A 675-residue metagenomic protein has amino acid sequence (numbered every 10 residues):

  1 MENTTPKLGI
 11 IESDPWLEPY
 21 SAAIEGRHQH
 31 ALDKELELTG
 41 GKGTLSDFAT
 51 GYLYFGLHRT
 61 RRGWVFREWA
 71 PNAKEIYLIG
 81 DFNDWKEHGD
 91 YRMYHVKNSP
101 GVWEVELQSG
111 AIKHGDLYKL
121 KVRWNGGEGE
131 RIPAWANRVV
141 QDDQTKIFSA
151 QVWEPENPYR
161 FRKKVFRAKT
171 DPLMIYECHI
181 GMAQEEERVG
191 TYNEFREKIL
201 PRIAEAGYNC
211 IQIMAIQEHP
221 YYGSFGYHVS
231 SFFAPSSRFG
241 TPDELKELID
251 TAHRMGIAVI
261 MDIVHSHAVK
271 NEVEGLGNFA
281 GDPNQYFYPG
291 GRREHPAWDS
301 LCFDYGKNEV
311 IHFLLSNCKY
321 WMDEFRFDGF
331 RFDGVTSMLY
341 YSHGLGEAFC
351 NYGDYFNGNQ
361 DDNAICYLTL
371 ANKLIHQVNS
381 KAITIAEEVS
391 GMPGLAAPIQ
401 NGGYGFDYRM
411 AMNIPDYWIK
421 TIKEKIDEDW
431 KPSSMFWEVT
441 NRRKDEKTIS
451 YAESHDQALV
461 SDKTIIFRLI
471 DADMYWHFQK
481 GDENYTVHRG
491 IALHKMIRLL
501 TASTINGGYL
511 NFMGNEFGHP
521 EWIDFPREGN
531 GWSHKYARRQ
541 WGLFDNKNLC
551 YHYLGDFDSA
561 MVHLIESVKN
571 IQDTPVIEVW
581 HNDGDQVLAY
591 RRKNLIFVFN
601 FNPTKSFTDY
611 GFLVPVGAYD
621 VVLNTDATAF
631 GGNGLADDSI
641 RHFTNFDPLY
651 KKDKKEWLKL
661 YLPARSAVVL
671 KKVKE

Functional and structural regions predicted by a protein language model:
M1-R61, K86-H88, R92-E177, M182-E187 (+2 more regions): The feature marks proteins involved in alpha-glucan
L45, V139-H179, K423-H494, D638-Y661: Glycine-rich phosphate/pyrophosphate-binding loop and adjacent beta-alpha nucleotide/cofactor-binding cores
F66-W69, I76, G80, N602-A618: Surface-exposed beta-strand/loop patches in extracellular or lumenal glycoproteins
E68, L120, C178, I203 (+13 more regions): Conserved, mostly hydrophobic/aromatic
S109, H114-Y118, K593, D638-E675: C-terminal beta-strand-rich structural cap/linker in extracellular carbohydrate-active enzymes
V140-Q141, P158, R162-T170, I175 (+3 more regions): Substrate-binding/active-site clefts of carbohydrate-active enzymes
R326-D328, G346-A537, E566-G611, L623-N624 (+1 more regions): Conserved alpha/beta catalytic core and glycan-binding cleft of carbohydrate-active enzymes
M561, G611-N645: C-terminal accessory region downstream of the catalytic core in glycan-modifying enzymes
